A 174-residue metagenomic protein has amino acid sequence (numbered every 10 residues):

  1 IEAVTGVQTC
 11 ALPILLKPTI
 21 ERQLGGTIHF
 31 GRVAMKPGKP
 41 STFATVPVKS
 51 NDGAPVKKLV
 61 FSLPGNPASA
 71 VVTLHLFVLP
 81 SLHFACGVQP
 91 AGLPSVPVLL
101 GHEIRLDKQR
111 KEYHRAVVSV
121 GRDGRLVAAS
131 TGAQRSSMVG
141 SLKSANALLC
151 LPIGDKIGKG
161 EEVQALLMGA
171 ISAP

Functional and structural regions predicted by a protein language model:
I1-C10: Single conserved hydrophobic/aromatic residue that forms the stacking wall/gate of nucleotide- or nucleobase-binding
A11-P18: Glycine/threonine-rich flexible loop motifs
T19-P174: Flexible glycine/proline-rich
